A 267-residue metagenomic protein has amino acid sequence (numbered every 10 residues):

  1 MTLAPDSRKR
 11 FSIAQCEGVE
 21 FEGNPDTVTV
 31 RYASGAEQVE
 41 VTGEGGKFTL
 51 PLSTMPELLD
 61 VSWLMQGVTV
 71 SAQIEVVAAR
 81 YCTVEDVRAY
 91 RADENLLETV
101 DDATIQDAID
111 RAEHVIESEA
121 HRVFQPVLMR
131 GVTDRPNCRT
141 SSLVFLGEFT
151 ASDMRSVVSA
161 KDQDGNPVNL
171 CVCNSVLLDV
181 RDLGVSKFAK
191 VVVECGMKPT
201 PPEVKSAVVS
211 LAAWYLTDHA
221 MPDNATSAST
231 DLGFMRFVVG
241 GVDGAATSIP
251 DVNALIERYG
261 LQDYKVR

Functional and structural regions predicted by a protein language model:
T2-R10, E20, P25-D26, R31 (+1 more regions): Divalent metal-cofactor coordination and adjacent catalytic microenvironments
A14-G18: N-terminal onset of structured domains
S34-Q38: Short, solvent-exposed loop/linker segments at beta-strand-coil boundaries, enriched for Pro/Gly and Ser/Thr
V39-G43: Short beta-strand segments within Ig-like beta-sandwich modules, predominantly Fibronectin type-III
